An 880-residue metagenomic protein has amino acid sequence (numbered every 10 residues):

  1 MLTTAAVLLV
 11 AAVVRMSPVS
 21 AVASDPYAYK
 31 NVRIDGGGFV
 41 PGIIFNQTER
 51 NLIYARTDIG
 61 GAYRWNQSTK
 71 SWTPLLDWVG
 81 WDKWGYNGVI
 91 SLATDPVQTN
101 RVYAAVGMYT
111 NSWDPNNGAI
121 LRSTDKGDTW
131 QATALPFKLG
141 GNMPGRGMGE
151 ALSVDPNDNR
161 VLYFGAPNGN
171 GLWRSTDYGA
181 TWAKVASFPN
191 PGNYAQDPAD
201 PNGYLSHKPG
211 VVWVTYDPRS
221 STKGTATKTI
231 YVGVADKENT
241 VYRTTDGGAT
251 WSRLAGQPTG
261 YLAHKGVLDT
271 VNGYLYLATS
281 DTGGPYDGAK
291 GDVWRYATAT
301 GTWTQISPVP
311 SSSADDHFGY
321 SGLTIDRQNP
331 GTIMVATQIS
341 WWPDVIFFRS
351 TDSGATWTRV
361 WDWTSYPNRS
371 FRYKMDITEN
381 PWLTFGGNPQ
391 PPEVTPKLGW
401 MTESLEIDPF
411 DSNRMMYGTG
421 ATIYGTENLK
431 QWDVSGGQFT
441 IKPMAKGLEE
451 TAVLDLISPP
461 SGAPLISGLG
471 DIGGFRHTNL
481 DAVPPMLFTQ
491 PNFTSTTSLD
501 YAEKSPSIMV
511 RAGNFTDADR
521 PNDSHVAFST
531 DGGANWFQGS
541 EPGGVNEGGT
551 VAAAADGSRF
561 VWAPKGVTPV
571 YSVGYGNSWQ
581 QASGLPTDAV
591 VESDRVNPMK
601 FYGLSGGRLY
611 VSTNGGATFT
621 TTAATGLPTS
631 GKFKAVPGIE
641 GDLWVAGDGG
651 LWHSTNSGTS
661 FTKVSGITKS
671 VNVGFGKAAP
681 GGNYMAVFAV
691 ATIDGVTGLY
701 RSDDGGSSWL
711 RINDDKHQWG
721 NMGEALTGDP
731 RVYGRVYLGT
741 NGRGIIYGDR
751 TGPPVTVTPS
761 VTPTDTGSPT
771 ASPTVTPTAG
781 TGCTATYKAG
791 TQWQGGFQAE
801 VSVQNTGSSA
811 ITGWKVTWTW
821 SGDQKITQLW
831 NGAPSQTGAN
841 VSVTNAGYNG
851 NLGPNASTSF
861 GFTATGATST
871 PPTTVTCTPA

Functional and structural regions predicted by a protein language model:
M1-T3: N-terminal export and membrane-targeting signals
A5-G767, A771, V775: Extracellular glycan-interacting surfaces
A771-A880: Extracellular low-complexity, O-glycosylation-prone Ser/Thr/Pro/Gly-rich "stalks" and linkers flanking catalytic
